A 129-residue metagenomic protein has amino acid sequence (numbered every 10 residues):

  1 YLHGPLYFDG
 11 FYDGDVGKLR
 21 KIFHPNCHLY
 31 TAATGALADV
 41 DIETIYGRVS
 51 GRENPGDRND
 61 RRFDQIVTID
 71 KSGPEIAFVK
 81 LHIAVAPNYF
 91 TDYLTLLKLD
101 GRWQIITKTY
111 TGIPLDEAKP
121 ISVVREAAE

Functional and structural regions predicted by a protein language model:
Y1-G14, I22: Short, aromatic-enriched amphipathic alpha-helices that serve as compact interaction elements
Y7, L19, C27, V79 (+1 more regions): Hydrophobic pocket/interface hotspot
G14-Y30: Short, well-ordered alpha-helical segments enriched in acidic and aromatic residues
F23, I83, T109-Y110: Short beta-strand segments enriched in hydrophobic/aromatic residues within well-folded beta-rich domains
P25, P74-E75, G101-R102: Beta-strand-connecting loop/turn residues
H28-T34, A38-Y89: Surface-exposed, charged secondary-structure patches
Y89-E117: Short beta-strand edge/turn micro-motifs at domain boundaries
S122-E129: Basic/polar N-terminal segments that are highly enriched at the extreme N-terminus, encompassing both cleavable
